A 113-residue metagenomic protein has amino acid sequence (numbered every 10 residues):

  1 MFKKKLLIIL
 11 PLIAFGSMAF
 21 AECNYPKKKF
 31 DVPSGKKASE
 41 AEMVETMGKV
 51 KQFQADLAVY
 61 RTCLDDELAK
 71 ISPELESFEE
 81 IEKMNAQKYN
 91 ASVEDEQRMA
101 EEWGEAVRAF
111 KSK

Functional and structural regions predicted by a protein language model:
M1, F20-E22: Absolute protein N-terminus
M1-I8: Bacterial N-terminal signal peptides that target proteins for export
L10-P11, F30: Short N-terminal leader segment in a subset of presequences, especially plant chloroplast and some mitochondrial
L12-I13, L64: Short, linear, compositionally biased motifs with a strong N-terminal bias
I13-A14, E79: Alpha-helix initiation/capping motif
A14-F20: N-terminal signal peptide c-region/cleavage motif recognized by signal peptidases
E22-K37: Short N-terminal segments immediately surrounding and downstream of signal-peptide cleavage
P33-K113: Surface-exposed, polar/charged faces of alpha-helical domains in mature secreted/periplasmic/lumenal proteins
